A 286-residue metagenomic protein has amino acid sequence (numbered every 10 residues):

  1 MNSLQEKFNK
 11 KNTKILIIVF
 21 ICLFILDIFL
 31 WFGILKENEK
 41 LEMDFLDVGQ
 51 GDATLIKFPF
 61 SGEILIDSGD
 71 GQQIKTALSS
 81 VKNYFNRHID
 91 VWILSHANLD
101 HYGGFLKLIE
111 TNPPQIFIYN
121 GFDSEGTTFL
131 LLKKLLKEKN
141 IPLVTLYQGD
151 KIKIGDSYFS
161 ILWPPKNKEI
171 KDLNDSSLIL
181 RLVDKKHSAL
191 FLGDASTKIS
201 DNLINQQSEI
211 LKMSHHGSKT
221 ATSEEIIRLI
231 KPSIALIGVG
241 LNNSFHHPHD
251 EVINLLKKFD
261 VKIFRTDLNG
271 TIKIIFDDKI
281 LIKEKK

Functional and structural regions predicted by a protein language model:
N2-K286: Non-globular, low-confidence helical/coil segments that flank catalytic cores
